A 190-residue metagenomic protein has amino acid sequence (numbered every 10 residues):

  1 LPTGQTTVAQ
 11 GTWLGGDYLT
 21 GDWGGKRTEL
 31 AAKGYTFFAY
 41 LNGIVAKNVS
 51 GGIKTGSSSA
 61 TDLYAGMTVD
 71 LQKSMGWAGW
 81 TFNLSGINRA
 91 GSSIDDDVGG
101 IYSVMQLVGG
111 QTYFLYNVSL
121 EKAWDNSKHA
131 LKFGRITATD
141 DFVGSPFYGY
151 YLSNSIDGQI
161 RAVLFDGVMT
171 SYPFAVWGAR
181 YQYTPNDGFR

Functional and structural regions predicted by a protein language model:
L1-Y35, T137-F147, Y151: Outer-membrane beta-barrel biogenesis signature
T6-W13, K47-A60: Surface-exposed strand-loop-strand hairpins of Gram-negative outer-membrane beta-barrel proteins
L14, T20-F37, D70-F82, D125-K128 (+1 more regions): Short loop/turn motifs that connect adjacent beta-strands in outer-membrane beta-barrel proteins
L19-T20, K33, K47, S57-L63 (+2 more regions): Residues that define the transmembrane beta-barrel architecture of outer-membrane proteins
A39, A65-L71, V118-K122, A179-Y183: Residues on the lipid-exposed face of transmembrane beta-strands in outer-membrane beta-barrel proteins
A39-V45, F82-N88, L131-T137: Transmembrane beta-barrel strands of outer-membrane/channel proteins
A46-S50, R89-S93, D140: Sequence/structural signature of outer-membrane beta-barrel proteins
I94-S119, N126-R190: Surface-exposed coil loops of outer-membrane beta-barrel proteins
